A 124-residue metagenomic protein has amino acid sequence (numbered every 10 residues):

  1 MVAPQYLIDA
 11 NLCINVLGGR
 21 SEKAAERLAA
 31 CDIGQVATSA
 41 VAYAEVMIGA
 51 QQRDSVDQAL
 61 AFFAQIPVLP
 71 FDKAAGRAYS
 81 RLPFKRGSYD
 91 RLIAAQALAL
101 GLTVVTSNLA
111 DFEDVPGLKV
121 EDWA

Functional and structural regions predicted by a protein language model:
M1-T38, M47-A61: Short, well-structured N-terminal submotif of metal-dependent ribonuclease cores
V2-P4, Q65-A110, A124: Active-site neighborhoods of divalent-metal-dependent phosphate/nucleic-acid chemistry enzymes
L12, G18, I48, I93-A94 (+2 more regions): Hydrophobic side chains within alpha-helical segments
C13, Y43-V46, G76, F112: A generic structural signal for short hydrophobic patches within well-formed alpha-helices
